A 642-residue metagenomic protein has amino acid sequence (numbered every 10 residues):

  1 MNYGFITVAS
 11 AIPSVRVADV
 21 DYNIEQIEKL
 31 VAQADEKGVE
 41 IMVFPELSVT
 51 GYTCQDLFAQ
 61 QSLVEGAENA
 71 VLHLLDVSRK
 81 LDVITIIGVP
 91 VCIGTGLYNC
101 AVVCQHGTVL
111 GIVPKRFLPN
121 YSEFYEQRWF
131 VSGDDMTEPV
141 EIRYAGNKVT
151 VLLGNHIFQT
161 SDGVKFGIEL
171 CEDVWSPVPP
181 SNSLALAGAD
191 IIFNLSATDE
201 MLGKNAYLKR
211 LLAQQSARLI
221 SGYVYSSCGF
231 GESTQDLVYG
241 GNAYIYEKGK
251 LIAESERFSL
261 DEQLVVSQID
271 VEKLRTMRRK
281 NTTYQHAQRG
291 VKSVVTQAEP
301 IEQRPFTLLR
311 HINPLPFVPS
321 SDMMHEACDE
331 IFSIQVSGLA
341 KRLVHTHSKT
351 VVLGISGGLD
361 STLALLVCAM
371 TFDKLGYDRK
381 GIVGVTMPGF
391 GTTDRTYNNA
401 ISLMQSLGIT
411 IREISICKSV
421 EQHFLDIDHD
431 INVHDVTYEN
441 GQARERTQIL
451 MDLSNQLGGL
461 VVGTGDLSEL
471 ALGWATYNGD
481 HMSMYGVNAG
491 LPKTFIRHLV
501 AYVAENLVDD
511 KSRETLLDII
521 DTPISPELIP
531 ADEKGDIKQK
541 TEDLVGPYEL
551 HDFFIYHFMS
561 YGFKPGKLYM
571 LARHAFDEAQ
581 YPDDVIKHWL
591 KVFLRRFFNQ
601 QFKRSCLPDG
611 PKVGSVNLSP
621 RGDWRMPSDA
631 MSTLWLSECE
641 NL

Functional and structural regions predicted by a protein language model:
M1-V352, M370-R379, I411: Enzyme catalytic cores with a strong preference for nitrogen-chemistry domains
N23, D162, S221, S233 (+4 more regions): ATP/NTP-dependent adenylation/nucleotidyl-transfer catalytic domains that generate, transfer, or process NMP-activated
